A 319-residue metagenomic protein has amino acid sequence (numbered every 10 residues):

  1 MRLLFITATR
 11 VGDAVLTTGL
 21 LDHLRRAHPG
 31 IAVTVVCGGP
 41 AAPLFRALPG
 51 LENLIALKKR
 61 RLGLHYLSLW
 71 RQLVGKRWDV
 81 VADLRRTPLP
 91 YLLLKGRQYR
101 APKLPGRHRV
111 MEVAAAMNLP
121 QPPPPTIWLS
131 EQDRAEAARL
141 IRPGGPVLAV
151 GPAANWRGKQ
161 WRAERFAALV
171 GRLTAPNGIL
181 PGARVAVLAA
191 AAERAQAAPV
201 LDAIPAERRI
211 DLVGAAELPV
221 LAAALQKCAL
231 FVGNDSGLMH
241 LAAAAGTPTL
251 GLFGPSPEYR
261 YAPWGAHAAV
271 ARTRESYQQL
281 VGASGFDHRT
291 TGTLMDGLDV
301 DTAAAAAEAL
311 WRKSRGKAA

Functional and structural regions predicted by a protein language model:
M1-A319: Catalytic machinery of carbohydrate-active enzymes, primarily nucleotide-sugar-dependent glycosyltransferases
